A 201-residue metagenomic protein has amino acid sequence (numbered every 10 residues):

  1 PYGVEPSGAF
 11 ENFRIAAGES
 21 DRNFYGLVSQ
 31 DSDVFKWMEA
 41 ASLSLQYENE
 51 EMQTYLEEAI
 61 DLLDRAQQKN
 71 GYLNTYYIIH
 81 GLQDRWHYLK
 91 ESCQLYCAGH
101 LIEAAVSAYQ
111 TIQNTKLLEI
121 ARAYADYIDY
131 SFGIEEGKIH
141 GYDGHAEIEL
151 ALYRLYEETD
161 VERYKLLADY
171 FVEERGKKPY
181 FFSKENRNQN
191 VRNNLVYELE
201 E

Functional and structural regions predicted by a protein language model:
P1-E201: Glycan-recognition and catalytic cores of secretory/periplasmic carbohydrate-active enzymes
